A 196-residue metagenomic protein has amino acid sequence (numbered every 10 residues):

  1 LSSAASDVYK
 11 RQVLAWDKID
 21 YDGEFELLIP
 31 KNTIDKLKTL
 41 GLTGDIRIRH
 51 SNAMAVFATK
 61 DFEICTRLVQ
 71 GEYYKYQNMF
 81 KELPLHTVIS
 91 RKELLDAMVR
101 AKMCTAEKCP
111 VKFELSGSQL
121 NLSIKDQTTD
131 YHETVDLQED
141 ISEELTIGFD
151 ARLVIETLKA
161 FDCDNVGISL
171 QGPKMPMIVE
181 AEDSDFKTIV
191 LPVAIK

Functional and structural regions predicted by a protein language model:
L1, P30, I147-D150: Short, conserved glycine- and acidic-residue-centered signature motifs in active-site or ligand-binding loops
L1-A5, Y9: Single conserved hydrophobic/aromatic residue that forms the stacking wall/gate of nucleotide- or nucleobase-binding
R11-L14: Short helix/loop capping segments that flank catalytic or ligand/cofactor-binding pockets
W16-D20: Short glycine-rich, Thr/Ser-proximal phosphate-binding strand/loop in the N-terminal lobe of ATP-dependent enzymes
G23-K38: Conserved loop->alpha-helix
T39-K196: C-terminal functional regions that serve as terminal interaction/effector modules
